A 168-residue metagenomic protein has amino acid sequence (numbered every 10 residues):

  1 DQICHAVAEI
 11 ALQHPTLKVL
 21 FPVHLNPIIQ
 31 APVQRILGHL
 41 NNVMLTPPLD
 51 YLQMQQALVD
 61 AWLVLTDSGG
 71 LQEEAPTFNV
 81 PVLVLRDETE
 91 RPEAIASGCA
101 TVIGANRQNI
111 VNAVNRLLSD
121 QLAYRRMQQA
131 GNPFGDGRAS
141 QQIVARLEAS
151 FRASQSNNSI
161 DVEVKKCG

Functional and structural regions predicted by a protein language model:
D1-L17, F21, N26-G168: Nucleotide-activated sugar donor-binding and catalytic core shared by glycosyltransferases and related lipid-linked
